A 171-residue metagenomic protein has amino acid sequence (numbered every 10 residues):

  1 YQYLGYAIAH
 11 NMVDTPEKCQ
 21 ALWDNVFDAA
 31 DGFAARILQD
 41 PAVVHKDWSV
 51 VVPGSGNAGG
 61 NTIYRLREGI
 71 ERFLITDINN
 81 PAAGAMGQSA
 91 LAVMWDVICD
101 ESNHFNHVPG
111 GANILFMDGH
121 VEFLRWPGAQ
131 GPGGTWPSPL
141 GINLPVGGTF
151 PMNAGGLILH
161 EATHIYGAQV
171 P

Functional and structural regions predicted by a protein language model:
Y1-V97: Acidic, glycine-rich loop-and-strand cores that form catalytic or ligand-binding grooves in diverse globular domains
F73-P171: C-terminal accessory segments of extracellular proteins
